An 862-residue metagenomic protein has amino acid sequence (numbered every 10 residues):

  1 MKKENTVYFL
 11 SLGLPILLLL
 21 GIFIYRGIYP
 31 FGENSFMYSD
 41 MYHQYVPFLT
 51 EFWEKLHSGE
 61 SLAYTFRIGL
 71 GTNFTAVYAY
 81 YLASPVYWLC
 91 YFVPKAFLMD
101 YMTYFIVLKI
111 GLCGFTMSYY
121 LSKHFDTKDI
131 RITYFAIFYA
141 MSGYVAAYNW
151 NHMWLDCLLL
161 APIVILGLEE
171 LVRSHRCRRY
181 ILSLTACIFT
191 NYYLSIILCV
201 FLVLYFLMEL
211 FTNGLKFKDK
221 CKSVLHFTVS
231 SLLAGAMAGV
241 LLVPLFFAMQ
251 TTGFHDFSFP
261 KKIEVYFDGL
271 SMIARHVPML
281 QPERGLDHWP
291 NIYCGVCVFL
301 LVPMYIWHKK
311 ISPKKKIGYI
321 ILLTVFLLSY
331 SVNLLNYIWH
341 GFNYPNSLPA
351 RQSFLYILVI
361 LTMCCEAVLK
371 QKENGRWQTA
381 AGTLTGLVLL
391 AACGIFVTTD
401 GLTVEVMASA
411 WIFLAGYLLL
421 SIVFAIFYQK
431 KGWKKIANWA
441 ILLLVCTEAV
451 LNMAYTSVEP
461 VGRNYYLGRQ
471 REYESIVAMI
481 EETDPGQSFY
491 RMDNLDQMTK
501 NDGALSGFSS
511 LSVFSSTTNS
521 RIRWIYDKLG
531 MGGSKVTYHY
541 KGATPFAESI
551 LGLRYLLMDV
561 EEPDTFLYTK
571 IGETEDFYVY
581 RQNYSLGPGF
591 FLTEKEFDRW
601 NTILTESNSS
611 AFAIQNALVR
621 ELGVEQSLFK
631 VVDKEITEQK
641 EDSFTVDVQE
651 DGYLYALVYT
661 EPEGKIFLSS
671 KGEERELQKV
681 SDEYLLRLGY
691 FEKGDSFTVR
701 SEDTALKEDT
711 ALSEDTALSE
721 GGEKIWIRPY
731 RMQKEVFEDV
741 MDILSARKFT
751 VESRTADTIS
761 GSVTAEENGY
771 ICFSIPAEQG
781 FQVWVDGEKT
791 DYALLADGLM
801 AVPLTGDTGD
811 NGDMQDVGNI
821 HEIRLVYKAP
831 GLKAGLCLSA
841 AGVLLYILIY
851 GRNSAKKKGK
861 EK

Functional and structural regions predicted by a protein language model:
E4-T72, V461-V477, E482-K500, A504: Hydrophobic alpha-helical membrane-insertion signals
P15-L19, W88, I106-H124, D129-N213 (+2 more regions): Membrane-embedded helix bundles of polyisoprenyl
L18-M117, I137-L158, L242, M249-F254 (+3 more regions): Membrane-interface coil-to-helix junctions
S39, H43-Q44, T50-F52, P85 (+8 more regions): Periplasmic/ER-lumenal interhelical loops and adjacent helix-loop junctions in multi-pass membrane proteins
C113-L121, L160-V172, V200-M208, F299-I306 (+4 more regions): Transmembrane alpha-helical segments
H175, L194, I317-L328, V332-Y337 (+3 more regions): Contiguous transmembrane helix-bundle modules in multi-pass membrane proteins
L444-L467, M479-I550, S585-A613, A617-R620 (+2 more regions): Extracytoplasmic/lumenal acceptor-recognition loop(s) of multi-pass membrane glycoenzymes
V619-T704, E708, E714-K862: Active-site-proximal, structured, solvent-exposed surfaces of multi-pass membrane proteins that position macromolecular
